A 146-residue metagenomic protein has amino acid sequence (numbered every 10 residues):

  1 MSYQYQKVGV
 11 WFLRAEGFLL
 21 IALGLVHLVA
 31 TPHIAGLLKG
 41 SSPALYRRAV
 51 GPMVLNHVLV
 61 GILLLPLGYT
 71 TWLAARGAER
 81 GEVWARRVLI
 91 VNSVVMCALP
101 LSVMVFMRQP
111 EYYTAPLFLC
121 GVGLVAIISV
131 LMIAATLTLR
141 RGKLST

Functional and structural regions predicted by a protein language model:
M1-V26: Cytosolic juxtamembrane helix and N-cap/initiation of the first transmembrane helix
S2-Q6, G68-R87: Juxtamembrane helix-break-helix junctions at the cytosolic face of small multi-pass alpha-helical membrane proteins
V10, G17, V54, L59-G61 (+1 more regions): Hydrophobic alpha-helical transmembrane segments of integral membrane proteins, especially multi-pass transporters
A22, V26, A30-I34, L38 (+2 more regions): Core segments of alpha-helical transmembrane spans in multipass integral membrane proteins
L38-R48, E111-Y112: Membrane-interface interhelical loops and short amphipathic "cap" helices that link adjacent transmembrane segments
R86-V103, V122-I128: Hydrophobic alpha-helical membrane segments
A98-C120, A134-T138: Membrane-helix boundary connector in multi-pass membrane proteins
L124-T146: Membrane-water interface at the C-terminal end of transmembrane alpha helices
